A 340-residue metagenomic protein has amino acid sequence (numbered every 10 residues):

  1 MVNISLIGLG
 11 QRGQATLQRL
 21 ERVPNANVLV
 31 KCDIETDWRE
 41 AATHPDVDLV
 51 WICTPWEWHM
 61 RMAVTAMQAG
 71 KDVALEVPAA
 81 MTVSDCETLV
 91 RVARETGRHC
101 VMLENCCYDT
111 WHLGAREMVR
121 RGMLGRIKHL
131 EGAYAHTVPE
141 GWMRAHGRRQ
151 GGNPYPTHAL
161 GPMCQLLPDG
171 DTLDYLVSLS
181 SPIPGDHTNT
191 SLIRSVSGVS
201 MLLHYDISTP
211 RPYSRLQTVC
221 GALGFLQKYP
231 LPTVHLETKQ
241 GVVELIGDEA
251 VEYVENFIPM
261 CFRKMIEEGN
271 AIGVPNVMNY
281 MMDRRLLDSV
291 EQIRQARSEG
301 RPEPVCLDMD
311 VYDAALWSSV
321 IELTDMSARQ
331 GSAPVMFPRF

Functional and structural regions predicted by a protein language model:
M1-I34: N-terminal Rossmann-like dinucleotide-binding module
N27-V28, V274, Q292-W317, P334: Glycine- and charged-residue-rich phosphate/anionic-cofactor binding loop of Rossmann-like
L29, R39, D48, K128: Conserved acidic residues
I34-T43: Short acidic low-complexity segments
L49, P55-C107, G122: Beta-strand-loop-alpha-helix segment that lines the small-molecule cofactor/substrate pocket of alpha/beta enzymes
R98, G125, H129, M326-F340: C-terminal capping/lid region of NAD(P)-dependent oxidoreductase domains
H99, C106-S191, S200: Predominantly a Rossmann-like dinucleotide-binding segment in NAD(P)-dependent oxidoreductases
P154-A250, N279-G300, I321-D325, M336-F340: Contiguous beta-strand/loop segments that form the cofactor/metal-binding neighborhood of enzyme cores
